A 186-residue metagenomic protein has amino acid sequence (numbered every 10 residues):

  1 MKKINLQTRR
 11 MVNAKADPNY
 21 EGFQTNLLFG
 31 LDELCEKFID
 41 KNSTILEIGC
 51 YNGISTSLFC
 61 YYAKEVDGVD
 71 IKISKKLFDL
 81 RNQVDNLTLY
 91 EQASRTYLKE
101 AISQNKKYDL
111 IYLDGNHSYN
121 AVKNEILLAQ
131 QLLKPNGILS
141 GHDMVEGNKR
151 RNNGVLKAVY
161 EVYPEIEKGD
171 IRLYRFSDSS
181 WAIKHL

Functional and structural regions predicted by a protein language model:
M1-Y112, N116-L186: A short alpha-helical cap/connector motif
